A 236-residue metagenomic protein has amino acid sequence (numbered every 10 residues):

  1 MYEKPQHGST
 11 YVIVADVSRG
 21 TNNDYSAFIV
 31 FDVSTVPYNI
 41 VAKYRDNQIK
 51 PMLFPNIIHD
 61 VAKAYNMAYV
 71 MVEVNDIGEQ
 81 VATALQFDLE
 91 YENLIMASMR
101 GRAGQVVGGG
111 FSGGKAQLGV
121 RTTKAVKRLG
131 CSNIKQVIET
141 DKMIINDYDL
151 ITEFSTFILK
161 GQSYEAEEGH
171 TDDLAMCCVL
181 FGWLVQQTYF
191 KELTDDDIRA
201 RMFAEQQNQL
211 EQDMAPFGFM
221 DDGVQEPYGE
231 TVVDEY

Functional and structural regions predicted by a protein language model:
M1-M99, R128, S132, Q136-Y236: RNase H-like, metal-dependent nuclease domains and their acidic two-metal-ion catalytic environment used
Y91-V126: Conserved phosphate-binding/catalytic loops in two-lobed NTP-binding clefts
